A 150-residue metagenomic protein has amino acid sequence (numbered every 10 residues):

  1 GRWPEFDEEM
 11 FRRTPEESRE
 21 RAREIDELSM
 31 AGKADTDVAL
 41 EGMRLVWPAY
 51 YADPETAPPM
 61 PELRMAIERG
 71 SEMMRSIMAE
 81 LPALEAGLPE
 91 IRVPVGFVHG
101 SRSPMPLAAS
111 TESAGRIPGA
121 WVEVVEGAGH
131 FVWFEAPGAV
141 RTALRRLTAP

Functional and structural regions predicted by a protein language model:
G1-M30: Flexible "cap/lid" loop of the alpha/beta hydrolase fold
G1-W3, R102-P104, G129-H130: Short, solvent-exposed loop/turn segments at secondary-structure junctions
P4-D7, L107-A109, F134: Short glycine-/acidic-enriched loop or helix-start segments at secondary-structure transitions that form or flank
M10-R13, E112-R116: Glycine-rich, phosphate-binding/catalytic loops in enzymes
E27-A34, G42-E55, E72-M78: Helix-loop "lid/cap" segments that line or gate small-molecule binding pockets
E41, L45, E112, A139-R146: Alpha-helical elements of Rossmann-like donor-binding domains used by nucleotide-donor carbohydrate transfer enzymes
E55-G115: Conserved serine/cysteine hydrolase catalytic core
P118-P150: Catalytic active-site module of serine/aspartate enzymes centered on a nucleophile-bearing elbow/loop
